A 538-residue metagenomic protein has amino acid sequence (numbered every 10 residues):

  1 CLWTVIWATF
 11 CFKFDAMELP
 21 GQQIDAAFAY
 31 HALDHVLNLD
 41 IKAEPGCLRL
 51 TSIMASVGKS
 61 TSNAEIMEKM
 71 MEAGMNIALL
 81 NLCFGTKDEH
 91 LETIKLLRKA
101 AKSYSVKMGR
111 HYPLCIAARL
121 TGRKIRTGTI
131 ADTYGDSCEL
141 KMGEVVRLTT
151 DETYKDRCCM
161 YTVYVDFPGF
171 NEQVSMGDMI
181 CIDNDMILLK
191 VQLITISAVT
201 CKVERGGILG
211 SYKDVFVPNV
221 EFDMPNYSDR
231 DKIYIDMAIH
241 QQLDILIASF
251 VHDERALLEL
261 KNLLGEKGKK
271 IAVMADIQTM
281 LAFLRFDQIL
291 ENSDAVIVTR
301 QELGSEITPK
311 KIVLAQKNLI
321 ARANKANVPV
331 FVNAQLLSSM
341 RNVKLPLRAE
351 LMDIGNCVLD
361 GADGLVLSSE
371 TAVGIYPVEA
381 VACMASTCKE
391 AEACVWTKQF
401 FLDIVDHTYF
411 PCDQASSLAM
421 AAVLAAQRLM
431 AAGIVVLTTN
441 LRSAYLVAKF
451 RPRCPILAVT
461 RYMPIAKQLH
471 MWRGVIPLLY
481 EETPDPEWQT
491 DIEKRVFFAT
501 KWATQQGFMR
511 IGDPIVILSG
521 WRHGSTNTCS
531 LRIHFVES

Functional and structural regions predicted by a protein language model:
C1-L2, R119: Non-catalytic effector/regulatory segments
C11-S538: Non-catalytic helical/linker scaffolds that mediate oligomerization, partner binding, and domain coupling around large
